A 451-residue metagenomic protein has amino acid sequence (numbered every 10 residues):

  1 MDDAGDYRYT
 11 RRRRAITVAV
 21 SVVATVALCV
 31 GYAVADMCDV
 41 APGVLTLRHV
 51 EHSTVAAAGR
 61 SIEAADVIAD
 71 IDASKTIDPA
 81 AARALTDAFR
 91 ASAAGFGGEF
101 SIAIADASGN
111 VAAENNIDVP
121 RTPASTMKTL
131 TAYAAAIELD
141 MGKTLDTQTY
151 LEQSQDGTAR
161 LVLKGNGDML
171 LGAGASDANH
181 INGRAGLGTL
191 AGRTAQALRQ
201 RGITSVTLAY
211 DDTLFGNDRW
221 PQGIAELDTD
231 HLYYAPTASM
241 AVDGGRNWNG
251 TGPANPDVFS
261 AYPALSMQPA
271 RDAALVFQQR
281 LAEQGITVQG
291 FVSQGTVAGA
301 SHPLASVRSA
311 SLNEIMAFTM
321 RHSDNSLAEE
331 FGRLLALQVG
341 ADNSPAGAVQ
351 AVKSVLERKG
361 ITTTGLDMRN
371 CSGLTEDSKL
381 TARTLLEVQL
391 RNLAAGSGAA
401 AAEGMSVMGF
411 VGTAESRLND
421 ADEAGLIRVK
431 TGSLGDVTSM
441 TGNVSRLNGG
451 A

Functional and structural regions predicted by a protein language model:
D2-G31: N-terminal export and membrane-targeting signals
C29-I68, T144: C-terminal region of N-terminal signal peptides and the immediate post-cleavage residues of exported proteins
S53-P120, A191-G202: Beta-lactamase-like hydrolase cores
E99, G157-A238, G245, Q284-I286 (+1 more regions): Mid-domain, small-residue-enriched loop/turn segments at the edges of structured enzyme/sensor domains
G109, P123-M141, M240, V276-L281 (+1 more regions): Active-site SXXK
I137-Q153, L232, G290-V292, G398-A402: Short, well-structured active-site flanking segments
V242-A399: A small/polar active-site loop signature that marks catalytic segments
D367-A451: C-terminal soluble interaction/assembly domains
